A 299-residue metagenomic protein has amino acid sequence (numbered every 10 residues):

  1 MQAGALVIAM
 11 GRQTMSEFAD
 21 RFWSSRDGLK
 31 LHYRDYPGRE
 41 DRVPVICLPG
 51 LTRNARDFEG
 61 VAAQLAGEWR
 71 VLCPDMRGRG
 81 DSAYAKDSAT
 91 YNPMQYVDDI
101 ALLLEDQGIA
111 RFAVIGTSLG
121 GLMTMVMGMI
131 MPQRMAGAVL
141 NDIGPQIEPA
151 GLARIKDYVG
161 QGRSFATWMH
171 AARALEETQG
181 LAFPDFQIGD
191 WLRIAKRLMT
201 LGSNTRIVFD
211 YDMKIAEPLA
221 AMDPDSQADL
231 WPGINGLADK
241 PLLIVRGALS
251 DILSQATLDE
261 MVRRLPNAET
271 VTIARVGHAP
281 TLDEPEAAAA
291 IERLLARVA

Functional and structural regions predicted by a protein language model:
M1-V45, G67-E68, I109-A110, E286 (+1 more regions): Alpha/beta-hydrolase fold catalytic core
L29, R34-Y84: Conserved HGGG/HGGXW glycine-rich cap/lid loop of the alpha/beta-hydrolase fold
E59-A66, C73-I115: Active-site loop/oxyanion-hole signature of alpha/beta-hydrolase fold enzymes
A110-P149: Conserved hydrolase catalytic core segment
A166-A221: Conserved alpha/beta-hydrolase catalytic His-Asp/Glu region
L201-R263: Conserved serine/cysteine hydrolase catalytic core
L265-R275: Catalytic histidine neighborhood in serine/cysteine hydrolases with alpha/beta-hydrolase-type architecture
V276-P285: Catalytic histidine-centered segment of alpha/beta-hydrolase-like enzymes
